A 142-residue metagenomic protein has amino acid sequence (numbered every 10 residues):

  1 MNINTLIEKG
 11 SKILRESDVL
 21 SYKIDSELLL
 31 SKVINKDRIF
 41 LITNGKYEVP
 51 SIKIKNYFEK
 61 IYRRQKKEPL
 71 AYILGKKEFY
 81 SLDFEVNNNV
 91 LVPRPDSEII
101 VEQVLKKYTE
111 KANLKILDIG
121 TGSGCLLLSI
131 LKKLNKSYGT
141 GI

Functional and structural regions predicted by a protein language model:
M1-L74: N-terminal auxiliary segments of SAM/dcSAM-dependent transferases
K55-I142: SAM-dependent Rossmann-like transferase core, predominantly class I methyltransferases with a strong bias toward
